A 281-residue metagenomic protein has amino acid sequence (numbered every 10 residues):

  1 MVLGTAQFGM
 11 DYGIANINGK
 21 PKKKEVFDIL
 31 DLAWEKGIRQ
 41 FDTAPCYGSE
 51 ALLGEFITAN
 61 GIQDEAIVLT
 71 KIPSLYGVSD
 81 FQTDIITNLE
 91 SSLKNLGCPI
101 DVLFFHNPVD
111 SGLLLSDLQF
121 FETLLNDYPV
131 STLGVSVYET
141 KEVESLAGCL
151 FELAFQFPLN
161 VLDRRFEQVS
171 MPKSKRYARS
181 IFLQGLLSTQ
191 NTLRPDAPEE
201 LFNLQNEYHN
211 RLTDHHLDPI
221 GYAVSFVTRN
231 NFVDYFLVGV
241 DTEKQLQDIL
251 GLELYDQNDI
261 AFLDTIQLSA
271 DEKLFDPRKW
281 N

Functional and structural regions predicted by a protein language model:
M1-D64: N-terminal binding-site loop/beta-alpha segment at the start of enzyme catalytic domains that lines or forms
L3, A33, F41, L53 (+9 more regions): Conserved, mostly hydrophobic/aromatic
M10-K24, I72-D84, S111-G112, T213: Active-site mouth loops of central-metabolism enzymes
N18-L32, D80-L96, E139-S145, A223: Short, acidic/polar
A44-L52, L75-Q82, D110-L114, N160-E167: Acidic-and-aromatic substrate-binding clefts and catalytic sites of carbohydrate-active enzymes
G54-I67, E90-C98, L125-Y128, L146-L150 (+1 more regions): Acidic (Asp/Glu)-rich catalytic clusters
K94-L113: Active-site groove signature of glycoside hydrolases
P108-F275, W280: Beta/alpha (TIM)-barrel catalytic core signal, keyed to glycine-rich beta->alpha loops juxtaposed to Asp/Glu that bind
